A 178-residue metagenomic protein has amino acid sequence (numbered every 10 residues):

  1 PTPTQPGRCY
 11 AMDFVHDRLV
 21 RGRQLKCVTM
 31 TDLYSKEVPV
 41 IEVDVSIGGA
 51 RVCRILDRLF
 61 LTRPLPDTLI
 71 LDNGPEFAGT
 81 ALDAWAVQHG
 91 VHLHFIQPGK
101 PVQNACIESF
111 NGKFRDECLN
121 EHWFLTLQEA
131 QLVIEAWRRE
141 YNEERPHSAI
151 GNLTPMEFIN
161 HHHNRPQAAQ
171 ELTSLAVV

Functional and structural regions predicted by a protein language model:
P1-C9, D17, P75, K100 (+1 more regions): Basic, flexible linker segments flanking DNA-binding modules in nucleic acid-interacting mobile-element proteins
P1-T31, A50-R58, T62-P66, S174-V178: Mobile-element integrase/transposase regions, centering on the N-terminal DNA-binding/Zn-coordinating module
D32-L33, V43-G48, F158: A short acidic/small-residue loop/turn micro-motif
E37-V38: Hydrophobic "anchor" residues
L56, R63-G79, G99-N104, G151-M156: Acidic/histidine-rich, metal-coordinating catalytic segments
T68-N73, Q88-C106, H122-L127: RNase H-like polynucleotidyl transferase catalytic core
H89-V91, G112-V178: C-terminal domain-tail junction helix/linker
